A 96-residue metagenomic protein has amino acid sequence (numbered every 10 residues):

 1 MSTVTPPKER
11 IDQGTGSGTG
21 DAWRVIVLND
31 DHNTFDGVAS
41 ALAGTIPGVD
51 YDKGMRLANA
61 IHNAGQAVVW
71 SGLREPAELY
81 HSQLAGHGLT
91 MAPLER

Functional and structural regions predicted by a protein language model:
M1-R96: Terminal domain-initiation and capping elements
